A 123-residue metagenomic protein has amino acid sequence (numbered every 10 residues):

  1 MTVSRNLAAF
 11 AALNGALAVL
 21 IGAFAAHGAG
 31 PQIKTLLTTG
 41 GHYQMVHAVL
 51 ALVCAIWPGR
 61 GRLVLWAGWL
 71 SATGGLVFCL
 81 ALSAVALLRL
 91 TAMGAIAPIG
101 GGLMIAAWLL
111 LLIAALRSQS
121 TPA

Functional and structural regions predicted by a protein language model:
M1-A123: Polytopic transmembrane helical bundles with strong interfacial aromatic enrichment
